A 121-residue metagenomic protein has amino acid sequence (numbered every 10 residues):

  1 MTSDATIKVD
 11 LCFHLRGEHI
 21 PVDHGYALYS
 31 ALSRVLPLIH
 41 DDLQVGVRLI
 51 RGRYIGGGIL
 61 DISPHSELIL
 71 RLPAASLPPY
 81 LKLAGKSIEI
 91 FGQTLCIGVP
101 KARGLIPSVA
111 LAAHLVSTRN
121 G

Functional and structural regions predicted by a protein language model:
M1-G121: RNA-interacting cores
